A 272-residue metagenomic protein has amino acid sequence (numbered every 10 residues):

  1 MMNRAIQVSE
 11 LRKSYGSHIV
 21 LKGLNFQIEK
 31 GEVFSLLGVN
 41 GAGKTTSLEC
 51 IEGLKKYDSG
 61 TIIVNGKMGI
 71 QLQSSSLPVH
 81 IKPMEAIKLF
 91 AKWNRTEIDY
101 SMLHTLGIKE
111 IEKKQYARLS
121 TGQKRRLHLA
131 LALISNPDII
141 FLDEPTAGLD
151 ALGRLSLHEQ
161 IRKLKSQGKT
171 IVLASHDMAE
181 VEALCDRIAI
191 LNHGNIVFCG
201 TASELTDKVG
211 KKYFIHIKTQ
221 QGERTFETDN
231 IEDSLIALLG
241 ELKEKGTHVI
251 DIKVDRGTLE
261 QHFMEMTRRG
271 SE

Functional and structural regions predicted by a protein language model:
E52: Helix-to-loop junction immediately C-terminal to a conserved catalytic motif
K88, E97-E112: Conserved ABC ATPase "signature" region
I140-E144: Catalytic Walker B motif of ABC-type/P-loop ATPase nucleotide-binding domains
V181-A183: A short, surface-exposed alpha-helical micro-motif characterized by mixed small hydrophobic and charged/polar residues
E204-E272: Short, charged/small-residue-rich alpha-helical element at the C-terminal edge of ABC transporter nucleotide-binding
